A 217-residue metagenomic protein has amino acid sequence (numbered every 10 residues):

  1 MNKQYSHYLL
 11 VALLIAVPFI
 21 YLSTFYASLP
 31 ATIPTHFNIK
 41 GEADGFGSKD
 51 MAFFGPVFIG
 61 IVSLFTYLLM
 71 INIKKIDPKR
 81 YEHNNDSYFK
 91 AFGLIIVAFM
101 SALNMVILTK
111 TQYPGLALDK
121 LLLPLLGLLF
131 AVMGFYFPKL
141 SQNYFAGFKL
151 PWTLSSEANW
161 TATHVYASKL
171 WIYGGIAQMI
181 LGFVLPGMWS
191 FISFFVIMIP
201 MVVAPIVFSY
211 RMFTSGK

Functional and structural regions predicted by a protein language model:
M1-L14: Alpha-helical transmembrane segments and their helix-start/interface "positive-inside/aromatic belt" motifs in integral
V11-A12, G45-V62, L116-M133: Alpha-helical transmembrane segments
S23-F54, A146-S155: Active-site and channel-lining beta-strand-loop segments that bind or position nucleotide-derived/phosphorylated
T24-L29, I61-I76, V132-F148, F208-F213: Membrane-water interface of transmembrane alpha-helices
L68-L118: Ordered, amphipathic secondary-structure segments that act as subunit-interaction surfaces in large macromolecular
L125, F191-P205: Small-residue-rich transmembrane alpha-helices that serve as helix-helix interface/gating elements in multipass
F137-Y166: Membrane-proximal soluble regions of multi-pass membrane proteins
